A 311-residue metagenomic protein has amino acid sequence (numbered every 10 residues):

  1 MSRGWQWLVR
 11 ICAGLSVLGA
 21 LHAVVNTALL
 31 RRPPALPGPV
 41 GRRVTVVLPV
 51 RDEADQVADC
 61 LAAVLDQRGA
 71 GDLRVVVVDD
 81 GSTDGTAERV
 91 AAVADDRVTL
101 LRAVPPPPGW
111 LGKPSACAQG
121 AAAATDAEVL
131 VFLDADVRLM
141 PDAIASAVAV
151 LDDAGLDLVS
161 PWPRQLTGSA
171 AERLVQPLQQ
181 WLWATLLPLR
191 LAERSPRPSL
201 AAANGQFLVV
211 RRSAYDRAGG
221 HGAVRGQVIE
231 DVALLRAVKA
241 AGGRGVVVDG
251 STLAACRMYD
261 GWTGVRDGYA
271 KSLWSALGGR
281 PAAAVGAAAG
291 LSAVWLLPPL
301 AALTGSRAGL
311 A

Functional and structural regions predicted by a protein language model:
M1-V40, Q176-Q180, T185-L189: N-terminal membrane-anchoring/stem segments of glycan-assembly enzymes
A23-N26, R102-G120, V150-R217: Long helical/loop segments within the catalytic core of UDP-sugar-dependent glycosyltransferases, especially the large
T27, A283-A311: Membrane-embedded multi-pass helical conduit in multi-pass membrane proteins, especially envelope-biosynthetic
R42-T45, R74: Cell-envelope/extracellular polymer assembly enzymes that use nucleotide-activated donors
D55-D59, D84-V93, R102, D142: Acidic helix N-cap motif at the loop->helix transition within catalytic regions of sugar-transfer enzymes
A62-D72: Short, acidic, metal-binding catalytic loop of nucleotide-sugar glycosyltransferases
G85, D134-V150: Acidic donor-binding/catalytic loop of UDP-sugar-dependent glycosyltransferases, especially processive GT2
L151, S160-W183, S213-D216, H221-A283: Catalytic donor/gating beta->alpha subdomain of glycosyltransferases that bind UDP-sugars
